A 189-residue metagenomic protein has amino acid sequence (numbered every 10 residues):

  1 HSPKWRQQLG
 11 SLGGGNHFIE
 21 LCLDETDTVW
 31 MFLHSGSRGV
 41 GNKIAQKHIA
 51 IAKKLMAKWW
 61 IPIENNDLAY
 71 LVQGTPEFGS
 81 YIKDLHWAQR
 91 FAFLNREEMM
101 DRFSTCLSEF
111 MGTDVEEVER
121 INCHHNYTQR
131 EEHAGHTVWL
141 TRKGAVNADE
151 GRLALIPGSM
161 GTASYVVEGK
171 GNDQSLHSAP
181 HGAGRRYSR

Functional and structural regions predicted by a protein language model:
H1-R189: Domain-length cofactor-binding catalytic modules of enzymes
